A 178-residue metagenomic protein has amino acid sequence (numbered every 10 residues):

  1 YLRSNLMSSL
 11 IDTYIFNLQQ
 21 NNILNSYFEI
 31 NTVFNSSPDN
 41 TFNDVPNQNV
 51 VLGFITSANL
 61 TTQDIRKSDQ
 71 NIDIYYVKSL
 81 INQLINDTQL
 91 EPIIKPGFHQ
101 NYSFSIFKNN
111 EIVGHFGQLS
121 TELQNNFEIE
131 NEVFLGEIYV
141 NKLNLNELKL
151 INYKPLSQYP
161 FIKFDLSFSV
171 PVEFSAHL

Functional and structural regions predicted by a protein language model:
Y1-L178: Extended beta-strand-rich architecture
